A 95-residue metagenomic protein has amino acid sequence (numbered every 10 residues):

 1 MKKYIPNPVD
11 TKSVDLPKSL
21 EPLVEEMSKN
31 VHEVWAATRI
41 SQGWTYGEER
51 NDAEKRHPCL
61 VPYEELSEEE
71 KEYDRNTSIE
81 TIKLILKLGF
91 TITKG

Functional and structural regions predicted by a protein language model:
M1-G95: Alpha-helical propensity feature that highlights long, continuous alpha-helices across diverse contexts
